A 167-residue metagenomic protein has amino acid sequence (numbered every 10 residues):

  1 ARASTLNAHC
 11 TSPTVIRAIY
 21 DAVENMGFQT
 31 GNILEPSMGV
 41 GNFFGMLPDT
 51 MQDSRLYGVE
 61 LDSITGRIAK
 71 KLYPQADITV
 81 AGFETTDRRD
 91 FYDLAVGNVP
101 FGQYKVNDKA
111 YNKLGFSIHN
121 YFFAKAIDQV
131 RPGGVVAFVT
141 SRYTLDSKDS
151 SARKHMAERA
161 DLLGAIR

Functional and structural regions predicted by a protein language model:
A1-L72, A76: Class I S-adenosyl-L-methionine
I19, L61-S63, G115-R167: Conserved Class I SAM-dependent methyltransferase catalytic core
G31, D93, L163: Conserved acidic residues
Y57, T79, I166: General small-molecule cofactor/ligand-binding pocket signal
Q75-F83: Conserved SAM-binding strand-loop segment of SAM-dependent methyltransferases
T86-V96: A short acidic, Gly/Pro-enriched loop at the edge of an enzyme's catalytic core that lines a small-molecule cofactor
V96-K105: A short SAM/SAH-binding and catalytic strip from SAM-dependent methyltransferases
K109-L114: Short glycine-enriched, charge-decorated loop/helix-capping segments at active-site entrances that position
